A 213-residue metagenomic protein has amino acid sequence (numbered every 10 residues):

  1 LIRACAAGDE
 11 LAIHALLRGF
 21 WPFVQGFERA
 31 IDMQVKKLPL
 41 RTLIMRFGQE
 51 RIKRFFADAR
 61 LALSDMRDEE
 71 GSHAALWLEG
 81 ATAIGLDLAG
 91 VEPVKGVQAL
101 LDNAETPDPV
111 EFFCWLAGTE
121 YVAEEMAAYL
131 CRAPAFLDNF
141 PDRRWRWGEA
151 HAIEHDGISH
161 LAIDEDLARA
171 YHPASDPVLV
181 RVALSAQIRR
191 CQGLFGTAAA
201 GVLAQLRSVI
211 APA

Functional and structural regions predicted by a protein language model:
L1-A213: Non-heme di-metal
